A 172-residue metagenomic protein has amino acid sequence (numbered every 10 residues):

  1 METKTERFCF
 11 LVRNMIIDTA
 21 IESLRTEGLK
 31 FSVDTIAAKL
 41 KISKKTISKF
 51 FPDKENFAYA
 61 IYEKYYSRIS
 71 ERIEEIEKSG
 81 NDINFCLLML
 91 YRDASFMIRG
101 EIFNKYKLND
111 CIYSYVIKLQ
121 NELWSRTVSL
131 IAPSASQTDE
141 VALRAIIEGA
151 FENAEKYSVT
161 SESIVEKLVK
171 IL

Functional and structural regions predicted by a protein language model:
M1-L11: N-terminal intrinsically disordered/low-complexity leader segments
M15, T19, S23-N56, A60: Helix-turn-helix
T19, S23, T46, D93 (+1 more regions): Amphipathic alpha-helical interface segments
A60, E74-F96: Hydrophobic alpha-helical connector segments
Y62-I73: Short, basic, alpha-helical segments at the C-terminal edge of helix-turn-helix-like DNA-binding modules
I73-I76, E101-D110, A154-S158: Secondary-structure edge/capping motif, primarily at the C-terminal ends of alpha-helices and the immediately following
N109-V141, S163: Amphipathic alpha-helical packing segments from all-alpha helical-bundle domains
A132-L172: Hydrophobic/aromatic-rich alpha-helical bundle segments in the mid-to-C-terminal region
